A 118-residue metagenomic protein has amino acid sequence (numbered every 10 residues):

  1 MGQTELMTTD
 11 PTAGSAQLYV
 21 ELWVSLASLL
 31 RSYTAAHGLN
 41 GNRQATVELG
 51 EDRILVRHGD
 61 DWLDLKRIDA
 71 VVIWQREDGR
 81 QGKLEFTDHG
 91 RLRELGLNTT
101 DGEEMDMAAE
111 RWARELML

Functional and structural regions predicted by a protein language model:
G2-A45: Contiguous, amphipathic alpha-helical segments that mediate oligomerization or scaffolding in large protein assemblies
E5, W62, E115-M117: Acidic/proline-rich low-complexity IDRs
D10, S25, G38-N40, G50 (+3 more regions): Serine/threonine-rich low-complexity intrinsically disordered regions
G14, E103-E104, A108: Secondary-structure junction/capping motif
G38-D78: Amphipathic, interaction-prone secondary-structure segments
D61-M105: Intrinsically disordered, low-complexity regulatory segments enriched in Ser/Thr/Pro and charged residues
N98, A108-L118: Terminal low-complexity "docking" segments
